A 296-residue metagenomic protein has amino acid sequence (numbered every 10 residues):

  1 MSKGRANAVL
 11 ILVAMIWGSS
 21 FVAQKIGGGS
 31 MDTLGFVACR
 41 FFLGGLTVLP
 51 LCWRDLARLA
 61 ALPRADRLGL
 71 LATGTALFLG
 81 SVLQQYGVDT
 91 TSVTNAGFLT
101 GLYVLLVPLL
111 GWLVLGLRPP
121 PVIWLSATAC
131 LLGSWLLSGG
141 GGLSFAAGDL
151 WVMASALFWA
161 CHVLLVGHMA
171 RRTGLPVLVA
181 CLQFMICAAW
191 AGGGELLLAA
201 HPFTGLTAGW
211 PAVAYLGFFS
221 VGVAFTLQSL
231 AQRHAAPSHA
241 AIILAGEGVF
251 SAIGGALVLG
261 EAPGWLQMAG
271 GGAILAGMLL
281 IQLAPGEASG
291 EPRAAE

Functional and structural regions predicted by a protein language model:
M1-M15, G45-A72, L113-L125, G141-A147 (+4 more regions): Membrane-interface interhelical linkers
A14-G18, T73-S81, Q85, Y103-V104 (+7 more regions): Transmembrane alpha-helical core positions of polytopic small-molecule transporters
G27, F36, R40, G87 (+8 more regions): Hydrophobic/aromatic residues within transmembrane alpha-helices of multi-pass small-molecule transporters
G29-L79, L106-L110, F158-L165, A180-A199 (+3 more regions): Transmembrane alpha-helices of multi-pass small-molecule transport proteins
V37-C39, A96-Y103, L165-A188, V221-L257: Helix-helix packing/entry segments at the starts of transmembrane helices
R40-F41, L49, W53, G209-P211 (+2 more regions): C-terminal-most transmembrane helix of multi-pass membrane proteins
T47-D55, Q84, Y103-L125, W135 (+1 more regions): C-terminal transmembrane-helix exit sites in multi-pass transporters
V48, L71, P119-G139, A156-W159 (+4 more regions): Hydrophobic transmembrane alpha-helices of multi-pass small-molecule transport proteins
